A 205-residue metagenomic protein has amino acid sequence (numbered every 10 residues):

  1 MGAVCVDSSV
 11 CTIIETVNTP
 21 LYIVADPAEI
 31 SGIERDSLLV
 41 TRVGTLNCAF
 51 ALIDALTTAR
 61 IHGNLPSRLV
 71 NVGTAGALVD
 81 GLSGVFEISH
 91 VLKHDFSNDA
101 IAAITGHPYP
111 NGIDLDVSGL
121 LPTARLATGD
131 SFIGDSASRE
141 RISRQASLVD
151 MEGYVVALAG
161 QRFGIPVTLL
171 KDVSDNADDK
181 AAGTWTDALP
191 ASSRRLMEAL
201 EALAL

Functional and structural regions predicted by a protein language model:
T16-L21: Extreme N-terminal starter segment of soluble prokaryotic enzymes
P27-L205: Glycine-rich phosphate- or other oxyanion-binding loops that anchor nucleotides, phosphorylated ligands
